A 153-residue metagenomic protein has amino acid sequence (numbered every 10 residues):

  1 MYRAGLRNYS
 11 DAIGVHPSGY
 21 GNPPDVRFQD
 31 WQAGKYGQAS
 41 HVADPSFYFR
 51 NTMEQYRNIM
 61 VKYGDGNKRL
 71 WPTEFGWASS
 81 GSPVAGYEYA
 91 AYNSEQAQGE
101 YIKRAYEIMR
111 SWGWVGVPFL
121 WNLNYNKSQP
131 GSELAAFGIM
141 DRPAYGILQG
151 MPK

Functional and structural regions predicted by a protein language model:
M1-E95, I139: Noncatalytic carbohydrate-binding groove/subsite architecture in carbohydrate-active enzymes
G86-K153: Aromatic-rich peripheral "rim/lid" segments of glycoside hydrolase catalytic domains that contact and position glycan
